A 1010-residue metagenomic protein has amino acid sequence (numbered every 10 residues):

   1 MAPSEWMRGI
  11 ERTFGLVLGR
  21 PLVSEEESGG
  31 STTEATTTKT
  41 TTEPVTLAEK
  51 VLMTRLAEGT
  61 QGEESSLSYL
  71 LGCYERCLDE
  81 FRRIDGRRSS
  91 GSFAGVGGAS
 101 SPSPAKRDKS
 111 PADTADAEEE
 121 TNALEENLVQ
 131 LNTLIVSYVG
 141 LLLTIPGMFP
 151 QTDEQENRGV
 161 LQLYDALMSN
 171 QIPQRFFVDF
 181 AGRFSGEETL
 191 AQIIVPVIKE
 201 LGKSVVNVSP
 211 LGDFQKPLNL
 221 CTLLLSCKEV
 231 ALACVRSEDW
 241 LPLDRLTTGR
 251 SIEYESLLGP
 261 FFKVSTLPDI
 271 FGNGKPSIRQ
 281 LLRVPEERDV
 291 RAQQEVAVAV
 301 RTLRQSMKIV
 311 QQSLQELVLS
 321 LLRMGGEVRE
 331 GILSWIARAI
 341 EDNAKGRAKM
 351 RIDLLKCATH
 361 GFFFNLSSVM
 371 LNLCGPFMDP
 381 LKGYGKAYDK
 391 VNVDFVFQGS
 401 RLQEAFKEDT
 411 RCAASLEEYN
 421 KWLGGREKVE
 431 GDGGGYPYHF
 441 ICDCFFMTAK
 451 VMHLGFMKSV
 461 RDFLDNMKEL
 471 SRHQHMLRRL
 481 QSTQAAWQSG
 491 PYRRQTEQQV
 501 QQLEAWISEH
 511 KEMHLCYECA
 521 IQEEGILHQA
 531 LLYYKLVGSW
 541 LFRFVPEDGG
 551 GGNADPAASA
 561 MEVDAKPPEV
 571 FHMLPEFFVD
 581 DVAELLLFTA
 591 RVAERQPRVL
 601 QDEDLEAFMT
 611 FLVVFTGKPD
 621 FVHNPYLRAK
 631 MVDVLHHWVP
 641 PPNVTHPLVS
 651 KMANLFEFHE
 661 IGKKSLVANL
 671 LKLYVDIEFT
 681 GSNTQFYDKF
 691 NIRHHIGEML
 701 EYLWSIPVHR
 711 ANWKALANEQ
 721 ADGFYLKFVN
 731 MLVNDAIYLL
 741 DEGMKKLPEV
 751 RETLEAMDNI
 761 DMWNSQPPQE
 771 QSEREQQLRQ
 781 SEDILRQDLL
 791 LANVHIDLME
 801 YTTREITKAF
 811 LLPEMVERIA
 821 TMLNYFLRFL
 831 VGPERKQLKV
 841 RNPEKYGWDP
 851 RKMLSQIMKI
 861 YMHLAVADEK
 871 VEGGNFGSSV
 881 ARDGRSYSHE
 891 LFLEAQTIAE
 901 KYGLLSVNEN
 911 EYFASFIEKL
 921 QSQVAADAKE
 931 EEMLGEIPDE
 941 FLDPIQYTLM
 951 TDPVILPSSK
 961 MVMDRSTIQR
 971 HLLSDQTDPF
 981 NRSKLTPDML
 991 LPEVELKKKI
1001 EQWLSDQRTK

Functional and structural regions predicted by a protein language model:
M1-I937: Extended alpha-helical scaffold domains
E63, S101, Y861, F892-K1010: Replace "small metal-dependent catalytic modules" with "small catalytic or cofactor-binding modules
